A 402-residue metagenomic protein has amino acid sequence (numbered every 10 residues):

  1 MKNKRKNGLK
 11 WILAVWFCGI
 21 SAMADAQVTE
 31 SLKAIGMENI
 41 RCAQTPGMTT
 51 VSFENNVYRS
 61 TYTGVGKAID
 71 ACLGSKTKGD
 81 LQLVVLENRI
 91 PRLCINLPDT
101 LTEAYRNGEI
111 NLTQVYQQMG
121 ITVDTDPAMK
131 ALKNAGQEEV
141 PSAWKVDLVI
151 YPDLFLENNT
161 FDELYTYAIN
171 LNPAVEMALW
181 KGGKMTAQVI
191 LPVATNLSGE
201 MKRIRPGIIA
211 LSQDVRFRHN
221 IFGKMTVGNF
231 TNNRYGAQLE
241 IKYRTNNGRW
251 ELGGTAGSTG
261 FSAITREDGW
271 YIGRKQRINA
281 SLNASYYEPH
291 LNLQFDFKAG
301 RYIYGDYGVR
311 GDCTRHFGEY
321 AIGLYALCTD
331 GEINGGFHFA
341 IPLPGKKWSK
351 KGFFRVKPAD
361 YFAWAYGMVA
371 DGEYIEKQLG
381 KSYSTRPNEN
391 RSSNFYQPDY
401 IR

Functional and structural regions predicted by a protein language model:
W11-S21: Bacterial N-terminal signal peptides
A22-A26: Boundary at the C-terminal end of the N-terminal hydrophobic targeting segment
Q27-A210, G273, D399-R402: Outer-membrane beta-barrel initiation region
T50-F53, L148-T160, M185-V193, R218-F230 (+4 more regions): Transmembrane beta-strand segments that form the barrel wall of outer-membrane beta-barrel proteins
T61, N159-Y167, L179-K181, P192-P206 (+6 more regions): Solvent-exposed loop/turn segments connecting transmembrane beta-strands in outer-membrane beta-barrel proteins
V85-L132, P289-D296, Y302-G305, H316-A321 (+1 more regions): Flexible, glycine-rich linker and terminal segments associated with outer-membrane beta-barrel/transport systems
G136-V146, A178-K184, R216-F222, N246-L252 (+2 more regions): Short loop/turn motifs that connect adjacent beta-strands in outer-membrane beta-barrel proteins
I169-L179, I204-F217, G236-A256, I278-E288 (+2 more regions): Feature captures outer-membrane beta-barrel proteins of Gram-negative bacteria and organelles
